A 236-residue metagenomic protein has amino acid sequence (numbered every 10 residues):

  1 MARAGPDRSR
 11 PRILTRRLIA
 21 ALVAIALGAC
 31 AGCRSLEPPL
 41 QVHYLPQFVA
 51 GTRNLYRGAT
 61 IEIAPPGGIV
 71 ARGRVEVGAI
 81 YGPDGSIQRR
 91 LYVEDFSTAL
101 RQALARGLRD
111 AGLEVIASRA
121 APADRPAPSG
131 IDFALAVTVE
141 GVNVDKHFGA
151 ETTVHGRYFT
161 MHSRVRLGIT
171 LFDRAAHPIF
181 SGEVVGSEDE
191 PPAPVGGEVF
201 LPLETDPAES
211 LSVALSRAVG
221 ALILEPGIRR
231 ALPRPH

Functional and structural regions predicted by a protein language model:
M1-C33: Sec-dependent bacterial lipoprotein signal peptides
G32-G107, L222-H236: A structural "domain/chain start" motif
C33-R57, R164-H236: C-terminal/domain-edge helix-coil "capping" segments
R34-V42, A120-I179: Surface-exposed short loop/turn segments
P65-I69, T138-D145, V185-D189: Generic short beta-strand segments
A71-V75, K146-H147, E190-V195: Short acidic/His/Gly/Ser-rich catalytic and metal-binding motifs that mark active-site loops of diverse hydrolases
V93-S97, R101, Y158-H162, E204 (+1 more regions): Solvent-exposed, acidic/flexible segments
R109-A117: A generic structural motif
